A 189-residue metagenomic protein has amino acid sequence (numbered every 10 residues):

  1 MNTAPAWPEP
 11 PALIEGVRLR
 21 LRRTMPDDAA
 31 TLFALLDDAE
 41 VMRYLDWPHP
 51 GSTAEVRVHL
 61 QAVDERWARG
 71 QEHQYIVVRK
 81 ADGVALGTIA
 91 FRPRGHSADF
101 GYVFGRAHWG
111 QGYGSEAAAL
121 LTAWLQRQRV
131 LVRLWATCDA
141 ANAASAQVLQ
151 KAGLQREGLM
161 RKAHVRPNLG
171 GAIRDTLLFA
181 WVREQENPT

Functional and structural regions predicted by a protein language model:
M1-R20, T24-R43, Q74-T189: Acyl-donor (CoA/ACP) binding surface of acyl/acetyltransferases
E40-A62, H73-Y75: Conserved GNAT-fold acetyl-CoA-binding loop/helix
E65-Q71: Short loop/turn motifs at secondary-structure junctions and domain boundaries
